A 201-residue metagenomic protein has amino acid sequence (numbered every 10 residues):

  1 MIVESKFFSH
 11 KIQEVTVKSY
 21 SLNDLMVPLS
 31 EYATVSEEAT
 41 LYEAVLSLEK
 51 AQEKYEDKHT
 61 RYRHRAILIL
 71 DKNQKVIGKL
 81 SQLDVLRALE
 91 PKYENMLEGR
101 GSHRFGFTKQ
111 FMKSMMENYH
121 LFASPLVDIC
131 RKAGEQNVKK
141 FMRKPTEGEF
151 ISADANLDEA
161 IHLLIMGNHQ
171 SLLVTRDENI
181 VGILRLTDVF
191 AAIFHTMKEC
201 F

Functional and structural regions predicted by a protein language model:
M1-F201: Tandem CBS (Cystathionine beta-synthase) repeat/Bateman regulatory domains
